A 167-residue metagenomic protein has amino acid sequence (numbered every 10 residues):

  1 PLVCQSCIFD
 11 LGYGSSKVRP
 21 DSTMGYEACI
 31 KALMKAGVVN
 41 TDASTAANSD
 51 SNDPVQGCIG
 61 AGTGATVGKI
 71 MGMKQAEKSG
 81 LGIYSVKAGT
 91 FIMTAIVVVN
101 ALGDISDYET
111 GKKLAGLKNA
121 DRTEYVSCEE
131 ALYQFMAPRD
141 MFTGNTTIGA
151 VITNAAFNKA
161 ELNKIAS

Functional and structural regions predicted by a protein language model:
P1-S167: A structural signal for small-residue-enriched, beta-sheet-centric alpha/beta enzyme cores and oligomeric scaffold folds
